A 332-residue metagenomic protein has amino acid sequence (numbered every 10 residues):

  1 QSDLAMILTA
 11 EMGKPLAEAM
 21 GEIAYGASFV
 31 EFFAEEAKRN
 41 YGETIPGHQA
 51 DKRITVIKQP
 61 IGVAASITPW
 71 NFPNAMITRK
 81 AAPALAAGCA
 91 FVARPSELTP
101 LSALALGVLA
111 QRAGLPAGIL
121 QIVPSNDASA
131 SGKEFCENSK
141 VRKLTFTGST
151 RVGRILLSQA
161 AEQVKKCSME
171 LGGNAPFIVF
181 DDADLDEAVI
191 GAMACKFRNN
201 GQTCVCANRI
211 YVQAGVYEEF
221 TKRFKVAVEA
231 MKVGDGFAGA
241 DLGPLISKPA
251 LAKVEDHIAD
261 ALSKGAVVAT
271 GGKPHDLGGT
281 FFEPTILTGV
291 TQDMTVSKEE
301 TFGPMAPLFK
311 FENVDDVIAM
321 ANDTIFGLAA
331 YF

Functional and structural regions predicted by a protein language model:
Q1-K52: N-terminal Rossmann-like NAD(P)+-binding subdomain of aldehyde/semialdehyde dehydrogenases
S2-A5, A27, E31-A34, K38 (+4 more regions): Structural signal for well-ordered, non-membrane alpha-helices
M12, D181, S247, P307-E312 (+1 more regions): A structural signal for short, well-ordered beta-strand elements
G42-E187, F311: Rossmann-like NAD(P) dinucleotide-binding subdomain of oxidoreductase/dehydrogenase enzymes
C89, C204-C206, F302: Disulfide-bonded cysteines in secreted/extracellular proteins and peptides
G114, K143, R151-T291, N313-D316 (+1 more regions): ALDH superfamily catalytic-core signature
G279-F282, E299-M305, D323-L328: Conserved glycine-rich beta-strand-loop-beta hairpin in the small C-terminal domain of fold type I
M294-K298: Cytochrome P450 core scaffold surrounding the K-helix E-X-X-R motif and the conserved "meander" helix-loop region
